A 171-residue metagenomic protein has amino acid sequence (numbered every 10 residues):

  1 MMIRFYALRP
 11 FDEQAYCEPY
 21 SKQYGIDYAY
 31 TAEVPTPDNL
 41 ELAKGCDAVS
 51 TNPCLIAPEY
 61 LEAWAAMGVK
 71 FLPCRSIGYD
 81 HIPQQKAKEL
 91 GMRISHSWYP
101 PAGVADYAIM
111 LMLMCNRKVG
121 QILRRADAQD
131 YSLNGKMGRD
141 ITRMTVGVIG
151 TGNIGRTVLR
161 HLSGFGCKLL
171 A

Functional and structural regions predicted by a protein language model:
M1-C46: N-terminal glycine-/charge-rich "phosphate-binding" loop or analogous flexible N-terminal tail
M2-Y6, S50, K70, G147: Short, well-ordered beta-strand segments
R9-F11, A32-T36, N52-A57, S76-Y79 (+1 more regions): Short beta->alpha connector loops
D27-T31, S95, L170: General small-molecule cofactor/ligand-binding pocket signal
D27-V34, N52-C54, R125-N134: Short gly/ser/thr-rich secondary-structure transition/capping motifs
L42-K44, A66, I141: A short, aliphatic-rich alpha-helical micro-motif
C46-L123, G135: Phosphate/diphosphate ligand-binding glycine-rich loop within oxidoreductases
K136-A171: Rossmann-like dinucleotide/phosphate-binding beta-alpha-beta segment
